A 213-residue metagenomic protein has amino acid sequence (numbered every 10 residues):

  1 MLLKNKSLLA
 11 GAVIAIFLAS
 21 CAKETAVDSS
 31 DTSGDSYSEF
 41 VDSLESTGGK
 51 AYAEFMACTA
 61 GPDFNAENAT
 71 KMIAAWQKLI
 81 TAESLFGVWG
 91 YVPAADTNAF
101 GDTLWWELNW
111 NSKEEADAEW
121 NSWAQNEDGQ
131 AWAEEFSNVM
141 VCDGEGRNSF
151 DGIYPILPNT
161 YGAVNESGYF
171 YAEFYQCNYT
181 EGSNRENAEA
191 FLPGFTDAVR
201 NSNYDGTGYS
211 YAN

Functional and structural regions predicted by a protein language model:
L2-L9: Bacterial N-terminal signal peptides that target proteins for export
F17-S20: C-terminal motif of bacterial Sec signal peptides marking the signal peptidase cleavage site
A22-W105, N109-N213: Short S/T/G/P-rich N-terminal loop/turn motif that feeds into the first structured element of a domain
